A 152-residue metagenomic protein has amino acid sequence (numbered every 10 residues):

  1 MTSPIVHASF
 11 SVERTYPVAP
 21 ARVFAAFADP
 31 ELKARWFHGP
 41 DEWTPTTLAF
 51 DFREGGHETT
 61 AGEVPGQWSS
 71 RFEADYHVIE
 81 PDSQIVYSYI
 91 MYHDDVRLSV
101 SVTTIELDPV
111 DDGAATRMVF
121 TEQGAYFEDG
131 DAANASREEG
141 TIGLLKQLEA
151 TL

Functional and structural regions predicted by a protein language model:
M1-E42: Hydrophobic ligand-binding cavity/cleft-lining segments
H7-E13, P20, P45, H57 (+4 more regions): Intrinsic-disorder/low-complexity, polar/charged segments enriched in Ser/Thr/Lys/Arg/Asp/Glu/Gln
S11-V12, E31-S69: Short beta-edge strand/loop motif at the mouth of beta-sheet-based domains
R14, T47-A49, F72-V78, S101-P109: Hydrophobic/aromatic beta-strand elements that line small-molecule binding cavities or substrate pockets in beta-rich
P20-A21, R53, H77-Q84, E106-R117 (+1 more regions): A short, structured loop/turn motif at beta-sheet edges
V23-F27, K33, E58, Y76 (+4 more regions): Hydrophobic pocket/interface hotspot
H57-P81, I85-S88: Helix-adjacent hinge/juxtasegments
V86, Y92-I142: Beta-strand/loop substructures that line and gate deep hydrophobic ligand-binding cavities in soluble
